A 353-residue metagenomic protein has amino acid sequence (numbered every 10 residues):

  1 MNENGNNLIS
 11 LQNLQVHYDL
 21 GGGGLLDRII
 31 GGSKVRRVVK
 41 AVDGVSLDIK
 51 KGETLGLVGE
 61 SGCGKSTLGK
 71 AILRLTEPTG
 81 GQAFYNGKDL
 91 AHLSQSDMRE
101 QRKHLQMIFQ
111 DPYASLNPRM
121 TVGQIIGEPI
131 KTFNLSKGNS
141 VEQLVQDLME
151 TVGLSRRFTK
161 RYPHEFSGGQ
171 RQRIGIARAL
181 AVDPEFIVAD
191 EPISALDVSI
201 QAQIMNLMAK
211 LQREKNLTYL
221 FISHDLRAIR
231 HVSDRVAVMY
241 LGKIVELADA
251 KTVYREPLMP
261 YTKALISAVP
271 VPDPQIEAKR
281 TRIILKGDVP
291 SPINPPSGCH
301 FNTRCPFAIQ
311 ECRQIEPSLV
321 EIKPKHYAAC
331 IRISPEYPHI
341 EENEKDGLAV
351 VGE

Functional and structural regions predicted by a protein language model:
G5-N7, G21-I29, S33, D249-E353: Charged, flexible cofactor/metal-binding loops and thiol motifs
D27-R28, D89, N139-R157, I266-S267: Conserved ABC ATPase "signature" region
S33-R36, L90-Q106, T132, T252-P257 (+1 more regions): ABC ATPase NBD coupling module
G81-D89: Conserved ABC transporter NBD signature motif
Y162-F166, Q170: Conserved ABC ATPase signature
A181-E185: A short, proline-enriched helix->beta-strand linker immediately N-terminal to the Walker B motif in ABC-type P-loop
V188, P192-L196, I200-A278: P-loop NTP-binding/switch modules centered on Walker-like glycine-rich loops
